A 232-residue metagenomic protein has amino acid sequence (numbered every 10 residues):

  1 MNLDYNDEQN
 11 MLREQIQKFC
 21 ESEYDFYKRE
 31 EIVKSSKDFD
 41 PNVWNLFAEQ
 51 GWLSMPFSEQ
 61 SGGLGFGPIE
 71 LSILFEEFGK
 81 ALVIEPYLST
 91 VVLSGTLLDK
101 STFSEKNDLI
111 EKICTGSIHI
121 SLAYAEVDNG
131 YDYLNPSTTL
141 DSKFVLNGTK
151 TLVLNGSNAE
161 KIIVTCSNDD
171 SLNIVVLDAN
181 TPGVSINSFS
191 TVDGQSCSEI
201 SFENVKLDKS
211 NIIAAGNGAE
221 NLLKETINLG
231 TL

Functional and structural regions predicted by a protein language model:
M1-L88, D108, K112: Amphipathic, small/basic residue-rich leader segments at the start of a protein or domain
D4-L12, W52, G79-K80, V184-L232: Glycine-rich beta->alpha junctions and the first turn(s) of the following alpha-helix
G65-L74, D132-N135, L177, K206-L207: Structural signature of FAD isoalloxazine-binding scaffolds in flavoprotein oxidoreductases
V83-S104: N-terminal glycine-rich flavin-associated loop
Y87, D128-Y131, L152-L154, F189-D193: Short Gly/Pro-enriched turn/cap motifs at secondary-structure boundaries
G116-V127: A short, Trp-centered hydrophobic/proline-enriched beta-strand micro-motif
D132-N147: Cytochrome P450 C-terminal beta-domain/meander region
T149-V184: A short core secondary-structure module
